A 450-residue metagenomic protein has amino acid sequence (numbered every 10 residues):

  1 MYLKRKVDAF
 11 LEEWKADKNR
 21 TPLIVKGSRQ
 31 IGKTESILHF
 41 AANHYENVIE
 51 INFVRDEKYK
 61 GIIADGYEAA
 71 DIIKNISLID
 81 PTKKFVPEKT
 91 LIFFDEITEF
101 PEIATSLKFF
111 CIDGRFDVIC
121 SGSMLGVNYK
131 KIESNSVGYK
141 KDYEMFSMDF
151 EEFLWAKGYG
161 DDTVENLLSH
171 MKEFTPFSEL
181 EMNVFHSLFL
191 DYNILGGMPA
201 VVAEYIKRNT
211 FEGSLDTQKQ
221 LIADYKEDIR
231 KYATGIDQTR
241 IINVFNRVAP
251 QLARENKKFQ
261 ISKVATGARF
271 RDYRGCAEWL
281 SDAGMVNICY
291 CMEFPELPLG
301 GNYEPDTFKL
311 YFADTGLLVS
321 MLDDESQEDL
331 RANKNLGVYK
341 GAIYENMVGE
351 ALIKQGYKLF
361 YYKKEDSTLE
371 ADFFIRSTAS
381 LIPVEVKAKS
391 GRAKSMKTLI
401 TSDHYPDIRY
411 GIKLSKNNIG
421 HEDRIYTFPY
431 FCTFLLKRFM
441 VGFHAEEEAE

Functional and structural regions predicted by a protein language model:
M1-A16: N-terminal pre-Walker A segment at the start of P-loop NTPase domains
V25: Hydrophobic anchor at the beta1->P-loop junction of P-loop NTPases
K33: Conserved lysine of the Walker
S36, F40: Hydrophobic positions on the alpha1 helix immediately C-terminal to the Walker A/P-loop
R55-E88: Short glycine-rich substrate-engagement loop in P-loop NTPases that contacts/grips substrate
I112-E133: Sensor-1/coupling segment of RecA-like P-loop NTPase cores
Y129-A253: Interdomain motor-coupling "hinge/lid" segment immediately C-terminal to the ATP-binding subdomain of NTP-driven enzymes
A203-E370, F374-T378: Accessory nucleic acid-recognition modules appended to NTPase machines
